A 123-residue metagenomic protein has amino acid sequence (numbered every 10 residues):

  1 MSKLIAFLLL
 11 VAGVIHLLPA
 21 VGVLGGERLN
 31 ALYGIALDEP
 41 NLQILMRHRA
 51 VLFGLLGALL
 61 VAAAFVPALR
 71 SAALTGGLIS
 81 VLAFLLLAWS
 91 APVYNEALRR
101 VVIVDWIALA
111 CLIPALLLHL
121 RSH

Functional and structural regions predicted by a protein language model:
M1-G13, A62-G76: Interfacial segments of alpha-helical transmembrane regions
L8-V11, L52, A73-G76, R100 (+1 more regions): Physicochemical signature of membrane-embedded alpha-helices that form the seven-helix bundle of GPCRs, emphasizing
V14-V23, D38-A62, T75-L82: Core segments of alpha-helical transmembrane spans in multipass integral membrane proteins
G22-I35: Membrane-interface helix-loop junction between the first two transmembrane segments
M46-H48, Y94-A110: Individual transmembrane alpha-helices with interfacial aromatic-anchor signatures
A68-S90: Cytoplasmic juxtamembrane regions at transmembrane-helix boundaries
L86-V102, R121-S122: Membrane-helix boundary connector in multi-pass membrane proteins
A110-H123: Membrane-water interface at the C-terminal end of transmembrane alpha helices
